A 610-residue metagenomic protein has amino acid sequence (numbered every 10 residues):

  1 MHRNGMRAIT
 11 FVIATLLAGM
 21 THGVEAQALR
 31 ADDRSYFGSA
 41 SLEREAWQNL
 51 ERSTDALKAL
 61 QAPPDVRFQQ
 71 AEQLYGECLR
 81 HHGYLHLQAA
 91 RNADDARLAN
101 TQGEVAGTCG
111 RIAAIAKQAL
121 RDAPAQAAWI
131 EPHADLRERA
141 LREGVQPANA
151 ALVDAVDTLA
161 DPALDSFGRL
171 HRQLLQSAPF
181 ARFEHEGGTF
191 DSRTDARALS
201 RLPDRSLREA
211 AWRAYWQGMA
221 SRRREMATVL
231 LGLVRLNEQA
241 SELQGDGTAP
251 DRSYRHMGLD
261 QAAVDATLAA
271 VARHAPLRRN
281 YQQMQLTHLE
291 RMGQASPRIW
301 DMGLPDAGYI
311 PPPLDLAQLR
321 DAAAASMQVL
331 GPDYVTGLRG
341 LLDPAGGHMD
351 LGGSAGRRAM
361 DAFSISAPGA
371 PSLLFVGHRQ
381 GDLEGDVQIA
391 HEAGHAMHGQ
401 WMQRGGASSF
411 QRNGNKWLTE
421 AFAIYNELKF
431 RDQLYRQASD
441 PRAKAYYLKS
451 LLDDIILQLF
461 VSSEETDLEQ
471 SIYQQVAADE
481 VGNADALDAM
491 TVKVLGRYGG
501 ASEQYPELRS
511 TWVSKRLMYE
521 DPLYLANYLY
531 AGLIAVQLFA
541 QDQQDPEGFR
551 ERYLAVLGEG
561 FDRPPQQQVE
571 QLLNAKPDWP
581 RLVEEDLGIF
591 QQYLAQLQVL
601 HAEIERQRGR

Functional and structural regions predicted by a protein language model:
T10-M20: Bacterial N-terminal signal peptides
Q27-I310, R320-A322, V599-G609: A well-structured
G38, R139-E143, G258, I389 (+3 more regions): C-terminal, non-catalytic "cap/extension" segments appended to globular domains
G245, Q380-Q400, A423-I424, A531: Active-site recognition of the HExxH zinc-binding catalytic motif
P311-L314, G369, L373-I389: Short pre-active-site segment immediately N-terminal to the catalytic Zn-binding motif
P312-L314, G347-P371: Catalytic zinc-binding patch centered on the HExxH motif and its immediate surroundings that defines zinc-dependent
V387, G399-I424: Post-HEXXH active-site segment of zinc metalloproteases
N413-A443, L451-L457, A531: Post-HExxH zinc-binding segment in Zn-dependent metallohydrolases
